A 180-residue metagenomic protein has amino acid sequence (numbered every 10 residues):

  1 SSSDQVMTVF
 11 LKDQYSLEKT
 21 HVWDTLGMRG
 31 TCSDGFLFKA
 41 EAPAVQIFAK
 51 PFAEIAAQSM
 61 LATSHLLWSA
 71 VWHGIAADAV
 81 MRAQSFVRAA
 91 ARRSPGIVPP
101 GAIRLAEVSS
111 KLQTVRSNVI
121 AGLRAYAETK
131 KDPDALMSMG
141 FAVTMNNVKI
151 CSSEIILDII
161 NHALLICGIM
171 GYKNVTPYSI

Functional and structural regions predicted by a protein language model:
S1-L17: A short core secondary-structure module
K12-Q14, E18, I55, C167: Residue-level signal for pocket-adjacent positions within structured domains
T20-D24: Short beta-alpha junctions and helix-cap segments that line functional grooves
T25-Q113: Glycine-rich beta->alpha junctions and the first turn(s) of the following alpha-helix
S69, A76, A83, V108 (+5 more regions): Amphipathic alpha-helices that form helix-helix packing interfaces
Q84, R88, A127, L164 (+1 more regions): Hydrophobic/aromatic-lined pockets within catalytic cores
V87-N146: A beta-strand-loop signature enriched in Asp, Gly, Thr, and Trp that corresponds to the sialidase/neuraminidase Asp-box
I169-I180: Glycine-rich phosphate/cofactor-binding loops in nucleotide/flavin-utilizing enzymes
